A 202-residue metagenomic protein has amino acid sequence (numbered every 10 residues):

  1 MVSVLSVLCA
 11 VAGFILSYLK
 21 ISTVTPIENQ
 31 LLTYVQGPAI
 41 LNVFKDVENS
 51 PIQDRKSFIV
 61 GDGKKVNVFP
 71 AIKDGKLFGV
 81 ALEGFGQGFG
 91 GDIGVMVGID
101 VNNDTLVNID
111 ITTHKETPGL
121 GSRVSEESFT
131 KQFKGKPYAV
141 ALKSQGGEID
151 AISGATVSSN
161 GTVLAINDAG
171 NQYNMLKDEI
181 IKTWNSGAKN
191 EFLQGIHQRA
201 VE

Functional and structural regions predicted by a protein language model:
M1-E202: Flexible, solvent-exposed loop/hinge segments and secondary-structure transition points
